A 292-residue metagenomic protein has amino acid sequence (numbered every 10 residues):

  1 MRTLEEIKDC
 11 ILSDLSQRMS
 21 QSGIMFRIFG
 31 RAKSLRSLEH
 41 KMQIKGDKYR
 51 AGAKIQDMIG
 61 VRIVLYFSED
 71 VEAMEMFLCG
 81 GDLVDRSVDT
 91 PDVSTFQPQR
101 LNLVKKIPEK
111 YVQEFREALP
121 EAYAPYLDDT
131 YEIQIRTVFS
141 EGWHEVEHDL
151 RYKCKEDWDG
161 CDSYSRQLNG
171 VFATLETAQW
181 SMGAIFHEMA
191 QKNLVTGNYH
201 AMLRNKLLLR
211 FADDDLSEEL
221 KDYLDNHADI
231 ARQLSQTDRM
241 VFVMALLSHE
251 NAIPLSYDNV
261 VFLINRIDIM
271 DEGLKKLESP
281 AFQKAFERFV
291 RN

Functional and structural regions predicted by a protein language model:
M1-I11, I44-A51, S68-L78: Short N-terminal helix-initiation segments at or just after the protein's N-terminus
M1-I7, R18, L127-P280, E287-R291: An acidic, glycine-/histidine-flanked metal-binding catalytic module
M1-S13, L101-Y111: Short, charge-rich amphipathic segments
T3-K45, S256: Surface-exposed, low-hydrophobicity interaction/linker segments
S20-S22, I55, T95, P125: A generic structural signal for short, solvent-exposed coil/turn residues that cap or connect secondary-structure
M25-K33, I63-L65, T90, T196-N198 (+2 more regions): Short, exposed beta-strand "edge-strand" segments with a Pro/Gly-rich flavor and a Y/T-containing core
R27-V71: Polyanion/phosphate-binding surface patch
V64-A184: Long beta-strand-rich cores associated with HINT superfamily self-processing modules
